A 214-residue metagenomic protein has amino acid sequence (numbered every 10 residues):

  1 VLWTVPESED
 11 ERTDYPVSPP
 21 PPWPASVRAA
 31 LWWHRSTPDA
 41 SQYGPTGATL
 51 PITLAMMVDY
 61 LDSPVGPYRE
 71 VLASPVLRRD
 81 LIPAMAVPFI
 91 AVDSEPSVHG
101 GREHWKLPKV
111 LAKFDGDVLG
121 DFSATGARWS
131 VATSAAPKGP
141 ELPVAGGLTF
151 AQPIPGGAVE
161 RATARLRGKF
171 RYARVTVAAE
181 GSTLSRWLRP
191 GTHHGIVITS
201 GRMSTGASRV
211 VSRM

Functional and structural regions predicted by a protein language model:
V1-E70, S97, G191, I198-M214: N-terminal domain-onset segments
T4, D14, T49, A73 (+2 more regions): Selective for proline/serine-rich intrinsically disordered segments in cytosolic/nuclear regulatory regions
A29, L61-S63, L77-M214: Internal, well-folded beta-alpha domain core
S36-A48, P75-R79, V118, S123: Solvent-exposed, well-ordered amphipathic alpha-helical segments that flank/support binding or catalytic loops
E70-L72, M85: Short, surface-exposed coil-to-beta transition loops
